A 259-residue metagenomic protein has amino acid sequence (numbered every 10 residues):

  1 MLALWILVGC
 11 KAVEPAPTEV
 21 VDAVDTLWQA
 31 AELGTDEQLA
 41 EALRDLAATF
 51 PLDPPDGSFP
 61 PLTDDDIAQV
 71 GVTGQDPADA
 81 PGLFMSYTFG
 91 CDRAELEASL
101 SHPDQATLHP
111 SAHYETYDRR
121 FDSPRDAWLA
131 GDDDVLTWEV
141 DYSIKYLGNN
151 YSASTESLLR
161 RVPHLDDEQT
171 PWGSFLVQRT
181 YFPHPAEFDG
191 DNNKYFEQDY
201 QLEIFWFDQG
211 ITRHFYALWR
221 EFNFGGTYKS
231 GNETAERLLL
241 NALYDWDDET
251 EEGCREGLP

Functional and structural regions predicted by a protein language model:
I6-G9: C-terminal motif of bacterial Sec signal peptides marking the signal peptidase cleavage site
K11-E14: Bacterial signal peptide processing site
A16-P259: Eukaryotic helix-grip
